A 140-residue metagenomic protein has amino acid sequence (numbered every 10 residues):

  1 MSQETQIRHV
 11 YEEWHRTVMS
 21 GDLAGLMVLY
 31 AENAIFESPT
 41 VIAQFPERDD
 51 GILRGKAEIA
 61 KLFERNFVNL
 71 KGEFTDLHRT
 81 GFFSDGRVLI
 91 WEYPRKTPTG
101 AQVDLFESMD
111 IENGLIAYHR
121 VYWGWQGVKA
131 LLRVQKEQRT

Functional and structural regions predicted by a protein language model:
M1, Y11, H15, L23 (+2 more regions): Short, charged low-complexity linear motifs
M1-E32, K136-T140: Short, low-complexity N-terminal intrinsically disordered segments enriched in polar/charged residues
S2, K61-T140: A beta-strand edge to alpha-helix "cap/lid" segment located at domain peripheries
E4-T5, L23, V28-S84: A solvent-exposed, acidic/Ser-Thr-rich amphipathic alpha-helical stretch
Q6-M19, T40, R54-A60, G114 (+1 more regions): Short charge-dense sequence patches
E12, R16-T17, A31, P46 (+3 more regions): Compositionally biased, intrinsically disordered low-complexity regions enriched in proline and serine
